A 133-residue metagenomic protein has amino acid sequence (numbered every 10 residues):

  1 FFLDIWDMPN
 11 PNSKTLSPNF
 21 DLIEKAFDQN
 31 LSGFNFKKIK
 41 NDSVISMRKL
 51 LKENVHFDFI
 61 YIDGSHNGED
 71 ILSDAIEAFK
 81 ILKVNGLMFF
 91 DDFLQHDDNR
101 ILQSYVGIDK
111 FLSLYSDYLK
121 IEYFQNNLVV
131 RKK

Functional and structural regions predicted by a protein language model:
F1-K133: S-adenosylmethionine/decaboxylated-SAM
